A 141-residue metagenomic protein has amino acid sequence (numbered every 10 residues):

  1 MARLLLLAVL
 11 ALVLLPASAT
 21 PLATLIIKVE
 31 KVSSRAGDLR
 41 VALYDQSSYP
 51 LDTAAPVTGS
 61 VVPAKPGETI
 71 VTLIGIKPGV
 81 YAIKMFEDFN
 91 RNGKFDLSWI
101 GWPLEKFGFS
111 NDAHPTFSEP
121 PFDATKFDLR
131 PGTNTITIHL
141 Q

Functional and structural regions predicted by a protein language model:
L14-S18: N-terminal signal peptide c-region/cleavage motif recognized by signal peptidases
T24-K31, V41, I138: A short, amphipathic beta-strand motif
R40-Y44, K84: Beta-strand signatures of extracellular beta-sandwich domains
V61-G67, D128-R130: Short proline/glycine- and polar residue-rich coil/turn motifs
L73-I76: Short, flexible loop/turn segments at beta-strand junctions in immunoglobulin-like and fibronectin type III
G79-M85: A short tyrosine-centered beta-strand micro-motif
F89-D96: Acidic, glycine-anchored loop motifs typical of Ca2+
K106-Q141: Extracellular beta-sheet/turn segments enriched in Thr/Pro/Gly and aliphatic residues
